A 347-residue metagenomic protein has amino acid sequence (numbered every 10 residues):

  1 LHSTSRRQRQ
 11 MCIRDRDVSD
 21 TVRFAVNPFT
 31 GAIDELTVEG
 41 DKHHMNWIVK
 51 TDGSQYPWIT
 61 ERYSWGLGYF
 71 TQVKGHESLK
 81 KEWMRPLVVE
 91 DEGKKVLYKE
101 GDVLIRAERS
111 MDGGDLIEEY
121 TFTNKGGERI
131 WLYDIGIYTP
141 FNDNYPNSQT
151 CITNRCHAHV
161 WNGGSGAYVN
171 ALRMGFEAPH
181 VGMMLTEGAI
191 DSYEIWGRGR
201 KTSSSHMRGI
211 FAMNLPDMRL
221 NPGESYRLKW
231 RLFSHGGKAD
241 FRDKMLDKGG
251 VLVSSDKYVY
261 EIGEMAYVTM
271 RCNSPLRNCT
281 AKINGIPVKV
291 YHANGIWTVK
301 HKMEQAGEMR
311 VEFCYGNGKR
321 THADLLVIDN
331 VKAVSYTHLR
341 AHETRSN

Functional and structural regions predicted by a protein language model:
L1-R9, I13-D15, H338, R345-N347: Single conserved hydrophobic/aromatic residue that forms the stacking wall/gate of nucleotide- or nucleobase-binding
R14-K95, P146-S203, R208-G209, L215: Acidic-aromatic substrate-binding/catalytic surfaces of carbohydrate-active enzymes
F29, Y98-I105, M111-H159, K319-H322 (+1 more regions): Acidic (Asp/Glu-rich), glycine- and aromatic
M218-G236: Short Pro-Gly-centered flexible turn/kink motifs
G237-S274: Extracellular ectodomain segments of secreted/surface proteins
V259-I262, T321-R340: An acidic-aromatic substrate-binding cleft motif
A266-I286, R310-E312: Beta-strand-rich binding/interaction modules
G307-N317: Short, aromatic- and glycine-rich surface loops/edge beta-strands on solvent-exposed regions
